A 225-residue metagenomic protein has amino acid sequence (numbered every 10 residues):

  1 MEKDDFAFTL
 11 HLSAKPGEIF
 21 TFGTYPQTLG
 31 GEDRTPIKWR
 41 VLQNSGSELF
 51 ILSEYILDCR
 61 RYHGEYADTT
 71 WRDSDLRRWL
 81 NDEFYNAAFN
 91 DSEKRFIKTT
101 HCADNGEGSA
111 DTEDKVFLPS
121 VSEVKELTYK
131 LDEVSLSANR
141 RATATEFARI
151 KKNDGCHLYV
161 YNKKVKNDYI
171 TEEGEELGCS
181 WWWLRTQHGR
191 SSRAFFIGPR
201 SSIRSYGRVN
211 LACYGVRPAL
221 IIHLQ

Functional and structural regions predicted by a protein language model:
M1-Q225: Collagenous Gly-X-Y triple-helix signature in extracellular proteins
